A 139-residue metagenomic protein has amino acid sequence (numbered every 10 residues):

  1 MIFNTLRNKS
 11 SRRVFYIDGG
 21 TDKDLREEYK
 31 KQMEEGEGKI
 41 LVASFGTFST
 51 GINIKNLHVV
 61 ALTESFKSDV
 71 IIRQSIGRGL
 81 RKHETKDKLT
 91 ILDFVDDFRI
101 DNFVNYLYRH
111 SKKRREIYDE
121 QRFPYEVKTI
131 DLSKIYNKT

Functional and structural regions predicted by a protein language model:
M1-S49: Conserved helicase ATPase core of P-loop NTP-dependent helicases/translocases
S11-R13, K55-V59, E84-T90, Q121-F123: Short glycine-/polar-rich loops that comprise or flank the Walker A/P-loop and associated switch/sensor motifs
Y16-D18, L62, D93, V127: Structural signal for conserved beta-strand scaffold positions within catalytic alpha/beta enzyme cores
K23, D69-V70, Y108: Loop/helix-junction capping segments adjacent to catalytic residues or to phosphate/diphosphate-binding pockets
V42-A43, T50-S65, R73-Q74, L89-D93: A short beta-strand element within the Helicase C-terminal
R78-R115: Conserved segment of the helicase C-terminal RecA-like domain
F123-T139: Long, largely alpha-helical accessory region at the distal end of helicase-like NTP-driven motors
